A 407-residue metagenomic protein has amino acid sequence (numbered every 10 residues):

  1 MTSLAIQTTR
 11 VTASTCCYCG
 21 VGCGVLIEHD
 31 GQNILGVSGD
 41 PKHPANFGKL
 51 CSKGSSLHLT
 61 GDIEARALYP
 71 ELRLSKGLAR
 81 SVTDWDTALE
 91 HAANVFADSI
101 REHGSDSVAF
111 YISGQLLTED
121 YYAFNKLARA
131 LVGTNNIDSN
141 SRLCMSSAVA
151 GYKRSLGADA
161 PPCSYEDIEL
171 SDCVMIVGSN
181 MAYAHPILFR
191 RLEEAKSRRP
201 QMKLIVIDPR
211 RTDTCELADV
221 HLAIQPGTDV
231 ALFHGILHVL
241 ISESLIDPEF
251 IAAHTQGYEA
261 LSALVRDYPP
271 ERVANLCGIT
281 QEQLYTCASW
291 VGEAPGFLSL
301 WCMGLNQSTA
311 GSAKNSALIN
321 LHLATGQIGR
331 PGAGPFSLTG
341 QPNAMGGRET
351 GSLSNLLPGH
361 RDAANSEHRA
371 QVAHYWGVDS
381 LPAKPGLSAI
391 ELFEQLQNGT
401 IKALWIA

Functional and structural regions predicted by a protein language model:
M1-E243, T280, Y375-P382, E391-E394 (+2 more regions): N-terminal export/assembly segments and adjacent metallocofactor-ligating motifs of anaerobic energy-metabolism
S75-S81, S171, H238, S242-Q281 (+2 more regions): N-terminal leader/propeptide and maturation segments of large enzyme subunits in energy/redox metabolism and hydrolases
A93-F96, L237, A288, L318-G326: Short, amphipathic alpha-helical segments that act as regulatory/interfacial helices in nucleotide-processing proteins
H103-S107, I246-I251, L298, G329-F336: Flexible, glycine/charged-enriched surface loops at secondary-structure junctions
N125, V230-H234, E259, Y285 (+2 more regions): Non-catalytic, well-ordered alpha-helical scaffold segments
V174, L217-A218, Y268-E271, W301-L305: Flexible glycine/proline-enriched surface loops and loop-helix/loop-strand junctions
S262-A263, D267, Y285-F297: Core structural elements
V291-E394: A glycine-rich, hydrophobic/aromatic-adjacent loop/helix-cap motif
